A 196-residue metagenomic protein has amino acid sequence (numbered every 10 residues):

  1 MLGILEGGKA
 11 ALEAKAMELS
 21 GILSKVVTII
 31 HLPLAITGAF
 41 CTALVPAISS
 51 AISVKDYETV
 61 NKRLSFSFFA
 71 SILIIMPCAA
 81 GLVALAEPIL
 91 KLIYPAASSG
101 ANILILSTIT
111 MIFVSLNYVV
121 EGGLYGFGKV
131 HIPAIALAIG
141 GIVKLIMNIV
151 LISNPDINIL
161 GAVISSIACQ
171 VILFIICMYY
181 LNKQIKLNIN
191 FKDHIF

Functional and structural regions predicted by a protein language model:
M1, I167-F196: C-terminal transmembrane helix end/exit motif
A11-T37, F69-A70: Alpha-helical transmembrane segments of polytopic membrane transporters and translocases
A14-M17, S65, V83-I112: Interfacial segments at transmembrane-helix termini and the short loops linking adjacent helices
S24, L44, D56-L73, P77-L85 (+1 more regions): Interfacial transmembrane-helix starts/ends
L34-V54: Helix-loop junctions and terminal segments of transmembrane helices in multi-pass membrane transport/translocation
A97, G126-F127, S153-D156: Helix-loop interface residues and adjacent transmembrane-helix termini in multi-pass membrane transporters, primarily
I109-I139: Membrane-interface junctions at transmembrane-helix termini in multi-pass inner-membrane proteins
H131, G141-F174, I189: Membrane-interface helix-loop junctions in multi-pass transport and translocation proteins
